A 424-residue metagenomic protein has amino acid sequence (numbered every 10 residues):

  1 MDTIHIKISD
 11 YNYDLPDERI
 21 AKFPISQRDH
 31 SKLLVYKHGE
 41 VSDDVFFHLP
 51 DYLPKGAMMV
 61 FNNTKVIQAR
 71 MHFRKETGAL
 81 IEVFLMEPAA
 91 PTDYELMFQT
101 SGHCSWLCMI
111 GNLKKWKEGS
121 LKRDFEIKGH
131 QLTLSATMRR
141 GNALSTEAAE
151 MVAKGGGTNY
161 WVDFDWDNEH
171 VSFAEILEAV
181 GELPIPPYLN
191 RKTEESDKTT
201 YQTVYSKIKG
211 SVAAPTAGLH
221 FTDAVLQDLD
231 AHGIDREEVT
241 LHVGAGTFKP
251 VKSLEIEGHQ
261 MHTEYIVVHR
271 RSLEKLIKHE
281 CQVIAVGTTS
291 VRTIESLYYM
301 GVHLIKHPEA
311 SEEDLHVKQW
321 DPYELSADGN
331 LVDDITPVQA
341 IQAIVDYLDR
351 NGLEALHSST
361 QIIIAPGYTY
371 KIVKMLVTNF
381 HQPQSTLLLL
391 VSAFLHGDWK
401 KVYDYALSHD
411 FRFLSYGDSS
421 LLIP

Functional and structural regions predicted by a protein language model:
M1-P424: Surface-exposed, charge/polar-rich loops and edge strands
